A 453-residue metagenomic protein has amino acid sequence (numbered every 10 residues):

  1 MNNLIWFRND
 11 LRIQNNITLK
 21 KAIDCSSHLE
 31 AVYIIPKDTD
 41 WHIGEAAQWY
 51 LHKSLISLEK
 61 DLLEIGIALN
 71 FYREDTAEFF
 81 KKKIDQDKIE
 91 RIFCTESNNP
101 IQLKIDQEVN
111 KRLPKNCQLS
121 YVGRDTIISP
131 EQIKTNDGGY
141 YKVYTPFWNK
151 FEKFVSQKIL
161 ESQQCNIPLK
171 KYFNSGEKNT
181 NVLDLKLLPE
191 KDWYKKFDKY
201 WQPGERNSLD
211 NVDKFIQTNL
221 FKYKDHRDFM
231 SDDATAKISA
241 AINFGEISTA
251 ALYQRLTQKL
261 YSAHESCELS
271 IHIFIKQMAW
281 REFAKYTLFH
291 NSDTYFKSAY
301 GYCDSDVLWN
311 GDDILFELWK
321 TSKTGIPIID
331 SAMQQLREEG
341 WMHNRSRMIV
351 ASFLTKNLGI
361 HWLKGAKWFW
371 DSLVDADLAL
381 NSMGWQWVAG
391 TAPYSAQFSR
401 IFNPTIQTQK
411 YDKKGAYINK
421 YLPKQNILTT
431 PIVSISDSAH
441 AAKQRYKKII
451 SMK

Functional and structural regions predicted by a protein language model:
M1-I159, Q334-Q335, T355, L380 (+2 more regions): Trp/Phe/Arg-rich N-terminal binding region typifying the photolyase-homology
Y140-A299, T408-K453: Glycine/tryptophan-enriched, flexible segments
D233-N419, K424: Active-site-proximal binding-pocket segments
